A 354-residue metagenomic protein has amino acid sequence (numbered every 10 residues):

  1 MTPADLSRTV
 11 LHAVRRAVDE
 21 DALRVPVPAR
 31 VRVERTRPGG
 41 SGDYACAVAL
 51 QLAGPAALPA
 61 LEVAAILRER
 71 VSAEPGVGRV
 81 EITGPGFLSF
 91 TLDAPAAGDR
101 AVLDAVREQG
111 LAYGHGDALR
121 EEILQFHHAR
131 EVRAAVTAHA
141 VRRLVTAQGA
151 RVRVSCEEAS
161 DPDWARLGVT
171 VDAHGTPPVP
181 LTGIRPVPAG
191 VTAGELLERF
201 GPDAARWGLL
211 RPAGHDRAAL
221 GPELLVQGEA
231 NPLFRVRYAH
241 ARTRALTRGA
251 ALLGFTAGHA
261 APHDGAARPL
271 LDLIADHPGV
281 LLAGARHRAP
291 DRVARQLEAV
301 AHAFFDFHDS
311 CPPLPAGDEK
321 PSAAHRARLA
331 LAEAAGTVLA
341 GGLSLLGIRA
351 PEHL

Functional and structural regions predicted by a protein language model:
M1-L354: Non-catalytic interaction-recognition regions
